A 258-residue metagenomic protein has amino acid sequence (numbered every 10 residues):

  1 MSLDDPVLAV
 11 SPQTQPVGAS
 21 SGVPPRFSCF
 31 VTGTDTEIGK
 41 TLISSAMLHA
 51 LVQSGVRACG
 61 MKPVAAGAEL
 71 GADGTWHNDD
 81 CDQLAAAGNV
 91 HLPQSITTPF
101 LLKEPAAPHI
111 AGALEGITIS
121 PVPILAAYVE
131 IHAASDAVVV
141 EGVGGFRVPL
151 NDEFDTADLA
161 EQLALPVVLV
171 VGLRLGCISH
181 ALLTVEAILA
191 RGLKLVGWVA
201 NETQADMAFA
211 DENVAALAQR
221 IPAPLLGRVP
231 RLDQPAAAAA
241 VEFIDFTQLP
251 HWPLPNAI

Functional and structural regions predicted by a protein language model:
M1-F30: Extreme N-terminal, non-catalytic leader segments that precede Walker-type/kinase nucleotide-binding cores
L3-D5, V23-P24, V185-I258: C-terminal lobe/tail of nucleotide-utilizing enzymes
S28, L42-T118, V122, V129-E130: N-terminal phosphate/diphosphate-binding loop that engages ATP/GTP or pyrophosphate donors across diverse enzyme folds
T32-T34: Residues at the beta-strand->loop junction immediately N-terminal to the Walker
I38-G39: Conserved glycine(s) of the Walker
K62, V168-V171, V196-E202: Short internal beta-strands
A107-L150, A157: Phosphate-binding/switch loop-helix module in NTP-utilizing enzymes
D152-L173: Inter-motif core of Ras-like GTPase G domains
